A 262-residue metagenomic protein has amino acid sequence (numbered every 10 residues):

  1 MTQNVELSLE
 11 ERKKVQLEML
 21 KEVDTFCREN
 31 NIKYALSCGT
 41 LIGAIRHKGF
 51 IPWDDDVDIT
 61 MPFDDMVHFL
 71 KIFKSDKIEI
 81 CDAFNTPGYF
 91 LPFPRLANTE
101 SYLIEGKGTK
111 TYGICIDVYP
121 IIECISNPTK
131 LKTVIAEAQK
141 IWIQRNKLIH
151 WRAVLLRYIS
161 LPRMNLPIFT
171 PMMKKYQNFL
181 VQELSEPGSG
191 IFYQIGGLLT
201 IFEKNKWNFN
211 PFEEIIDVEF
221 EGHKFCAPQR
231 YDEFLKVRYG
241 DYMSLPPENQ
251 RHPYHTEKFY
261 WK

Functional and structural regions predicted by a protein language model:
N4-R28, F73-S126, N146-I149, A153-G240 (+1 more regions): Conserved catalytic core of two-metal-ion nucleotidyltransferases
D24-V57, M61, M66, N210 (+1 more regions): Active-site nucleotide-donor binding segment shared across nucleotidyl transfer reactions
V67-K71: Short, conserved charged micro-motifs
P128-T133: A short secondary-structure junction signal
Q139: A contiguous, mid-domain pocket- or channel-lining segment that forms the substrate-recognition surface
